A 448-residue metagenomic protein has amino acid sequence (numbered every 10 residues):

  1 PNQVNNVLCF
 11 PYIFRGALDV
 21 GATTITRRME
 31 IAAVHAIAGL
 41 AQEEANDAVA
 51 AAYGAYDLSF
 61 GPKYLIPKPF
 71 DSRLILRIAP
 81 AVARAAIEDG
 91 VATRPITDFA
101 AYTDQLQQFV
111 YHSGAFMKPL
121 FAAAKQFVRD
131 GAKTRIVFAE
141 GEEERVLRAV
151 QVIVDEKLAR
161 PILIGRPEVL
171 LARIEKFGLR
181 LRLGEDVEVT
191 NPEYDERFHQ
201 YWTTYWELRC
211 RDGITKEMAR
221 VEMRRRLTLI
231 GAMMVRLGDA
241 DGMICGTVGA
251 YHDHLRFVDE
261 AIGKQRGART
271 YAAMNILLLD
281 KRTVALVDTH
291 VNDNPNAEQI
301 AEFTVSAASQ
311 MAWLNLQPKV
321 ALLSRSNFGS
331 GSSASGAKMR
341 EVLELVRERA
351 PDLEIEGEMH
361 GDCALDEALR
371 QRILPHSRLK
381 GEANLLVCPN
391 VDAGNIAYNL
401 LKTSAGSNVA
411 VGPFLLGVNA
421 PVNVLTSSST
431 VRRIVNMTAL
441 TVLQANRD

Functional and structural regions predicted by a protein language model:
P1, G90-I96, Y102-D448: Anion-binding alpha/beta catalytic cores of soluble intermediary-metabolism enzymes, centered on
P1-A79, A83-D89, S427-S429, M437 (+1 more regions): Adenosine-phosphate binding glycine-rich loop
